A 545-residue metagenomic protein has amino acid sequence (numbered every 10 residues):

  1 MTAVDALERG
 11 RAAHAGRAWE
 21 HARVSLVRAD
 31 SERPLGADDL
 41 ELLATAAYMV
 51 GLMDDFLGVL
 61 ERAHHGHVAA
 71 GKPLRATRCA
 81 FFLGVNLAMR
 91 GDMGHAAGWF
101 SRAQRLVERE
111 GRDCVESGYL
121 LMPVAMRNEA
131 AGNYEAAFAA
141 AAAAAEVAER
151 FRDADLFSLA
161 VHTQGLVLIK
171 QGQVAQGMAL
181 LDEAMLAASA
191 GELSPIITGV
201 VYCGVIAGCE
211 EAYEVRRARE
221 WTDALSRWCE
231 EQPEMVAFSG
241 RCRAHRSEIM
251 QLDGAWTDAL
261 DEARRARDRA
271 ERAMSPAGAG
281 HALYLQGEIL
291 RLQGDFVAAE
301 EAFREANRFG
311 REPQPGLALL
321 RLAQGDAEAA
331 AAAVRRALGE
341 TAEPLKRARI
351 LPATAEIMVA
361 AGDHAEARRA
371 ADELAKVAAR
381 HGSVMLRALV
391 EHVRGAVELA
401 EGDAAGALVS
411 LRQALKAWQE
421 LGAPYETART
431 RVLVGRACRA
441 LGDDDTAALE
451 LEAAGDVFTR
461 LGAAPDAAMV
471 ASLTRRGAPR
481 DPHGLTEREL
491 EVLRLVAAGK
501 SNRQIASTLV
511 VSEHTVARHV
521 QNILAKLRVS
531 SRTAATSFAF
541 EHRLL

Functional and structural regions predicted by a protein language model:
V4-R28, M49: Alpha-helical segment of the N-proximal tetratricopeptide repeat
R9-A15, E41-M53, T77-M93, E116-N133 (+10 more regions): Tandem amphipathic alpha-helical repeat scaffolds
W19-E20, M53, P73, M93 (+13 more regions): TPR-repeat structural position
R23-S31, E61-G71, S101-R109, A142-D153 (+9 more regions): Amphipathic alpha-helical segments of tetratricopeptide repeats
V59, E450, H519-N522: Residues within the DNA-recognition helix of helix-turn-helix
R264, E301, D326-A327, I357-A365 (+4 more regions): N-terminal regulatory/sensing modules of transcriptional regulators
A400, V409, S472-S530, A534-L545: Helix-turn-helix DNA-binding segment
